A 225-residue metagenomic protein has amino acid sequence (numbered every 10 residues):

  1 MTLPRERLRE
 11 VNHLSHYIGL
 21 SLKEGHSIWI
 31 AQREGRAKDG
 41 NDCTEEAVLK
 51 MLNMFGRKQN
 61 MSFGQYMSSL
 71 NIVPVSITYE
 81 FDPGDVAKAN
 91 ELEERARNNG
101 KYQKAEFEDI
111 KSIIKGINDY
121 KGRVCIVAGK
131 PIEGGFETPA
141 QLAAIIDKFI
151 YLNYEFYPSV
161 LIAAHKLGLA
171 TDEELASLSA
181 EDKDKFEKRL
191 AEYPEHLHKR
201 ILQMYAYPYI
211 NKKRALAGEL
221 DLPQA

Functional and structural regions predicted by a protein language model:
M1-R5: Short, basic, glycine/proline-bearing loop/turn elements
E6-S15, G19-I28, G35-A225: Membrane-interfacial terminal anchoring regions of lipid-handling membrane enzymes
